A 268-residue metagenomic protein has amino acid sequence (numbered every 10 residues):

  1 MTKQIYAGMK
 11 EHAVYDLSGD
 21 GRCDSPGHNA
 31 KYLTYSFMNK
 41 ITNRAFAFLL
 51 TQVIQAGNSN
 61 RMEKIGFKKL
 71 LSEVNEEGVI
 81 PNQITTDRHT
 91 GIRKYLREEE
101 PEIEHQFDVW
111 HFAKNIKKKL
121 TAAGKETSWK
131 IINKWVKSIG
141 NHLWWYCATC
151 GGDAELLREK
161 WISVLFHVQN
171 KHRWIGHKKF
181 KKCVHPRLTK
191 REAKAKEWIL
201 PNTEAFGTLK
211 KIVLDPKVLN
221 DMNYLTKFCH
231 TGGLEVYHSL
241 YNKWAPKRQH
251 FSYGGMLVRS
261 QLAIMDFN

Functional and structural regions predicted by a protein language model:
M1-Q83, T90, K94-I103, V109-A113 (+5 more regions): RNase H-like nuclease fold core
I84, H105-D108, L219-N268: Amphipathic alpha-helical/coiled-coil segments positioned at domain termini
A123, Y146, C150, V168-I175 (+5 more regions): Short secondary-structure junctions and interdomain/linker hinges
S138-G140, V218-D221: Short, charged, low-complexity loops and linkers
I199, I212-V218, Y224: Homeobox/homeodomain signature
